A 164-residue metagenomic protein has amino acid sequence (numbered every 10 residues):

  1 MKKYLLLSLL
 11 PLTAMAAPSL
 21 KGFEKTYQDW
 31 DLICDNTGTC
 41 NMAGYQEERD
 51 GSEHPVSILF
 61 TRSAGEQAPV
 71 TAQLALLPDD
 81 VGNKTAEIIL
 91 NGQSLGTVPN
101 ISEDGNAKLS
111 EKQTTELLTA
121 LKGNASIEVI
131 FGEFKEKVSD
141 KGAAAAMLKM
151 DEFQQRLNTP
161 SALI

Functional and structural regions predicted by a protein language model:
Y4-T13: Sec-dependent N-terminal signal peptides
A17-I164: A generic "folded-domain core" signal
